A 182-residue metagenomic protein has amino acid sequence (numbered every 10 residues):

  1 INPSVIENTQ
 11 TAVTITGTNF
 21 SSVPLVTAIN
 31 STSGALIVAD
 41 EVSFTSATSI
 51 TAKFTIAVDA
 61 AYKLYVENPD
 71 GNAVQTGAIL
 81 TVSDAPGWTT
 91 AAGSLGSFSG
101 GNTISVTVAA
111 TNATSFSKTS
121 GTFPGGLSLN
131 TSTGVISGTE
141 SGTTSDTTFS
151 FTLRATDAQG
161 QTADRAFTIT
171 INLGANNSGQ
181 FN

Functional and structural regions predicted by a protein language model:
I1-A73, K118, L127: Immunoglobulin-like IPT/TIG beta-sandwich domains and homologous Ig-like subdomains
I1-L25, N72-T111, N177-N182: Beta-strand/beta-sandwich contexts
F20, F123, L127-L129, I136 (+3 more regions): Fold-core signature of tandem repeat domains
A52-I56, V135-D146: Extracellular/luminal low-complexity segments enriched in Ser/Thr/Pro
A60-Y62, T147-F151: Exposed beta-strand face motif in extracellular beta-rich ectodomains
N68-N72, T156-Q161: Short, solvent-exposed loop/turn segments at the edges of extracellular beta-sandwich modules
T76-T81, Q161-N172: C-terminal edge beta-strand
T90-G93, G101-T133, R165-I169: Surface-exposed or secretory-pathway low-complexity segments enriched in glycine-proline and Ser/Thr/acidic residues
